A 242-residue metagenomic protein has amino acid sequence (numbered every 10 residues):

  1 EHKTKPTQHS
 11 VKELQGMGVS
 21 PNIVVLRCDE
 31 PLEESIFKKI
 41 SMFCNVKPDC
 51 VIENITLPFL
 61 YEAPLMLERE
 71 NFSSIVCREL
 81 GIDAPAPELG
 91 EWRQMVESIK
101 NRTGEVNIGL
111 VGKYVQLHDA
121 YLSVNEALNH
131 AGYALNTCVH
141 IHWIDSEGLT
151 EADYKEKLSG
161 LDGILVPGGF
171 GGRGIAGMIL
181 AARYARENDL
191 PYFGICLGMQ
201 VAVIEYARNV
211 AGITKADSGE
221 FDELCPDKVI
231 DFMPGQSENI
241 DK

Functional and structural regions predicted by a protein language model:
E1-K242: N-terminal beta1-alpha1 cap of cysteine-dependent amidohydrolase-like domains
